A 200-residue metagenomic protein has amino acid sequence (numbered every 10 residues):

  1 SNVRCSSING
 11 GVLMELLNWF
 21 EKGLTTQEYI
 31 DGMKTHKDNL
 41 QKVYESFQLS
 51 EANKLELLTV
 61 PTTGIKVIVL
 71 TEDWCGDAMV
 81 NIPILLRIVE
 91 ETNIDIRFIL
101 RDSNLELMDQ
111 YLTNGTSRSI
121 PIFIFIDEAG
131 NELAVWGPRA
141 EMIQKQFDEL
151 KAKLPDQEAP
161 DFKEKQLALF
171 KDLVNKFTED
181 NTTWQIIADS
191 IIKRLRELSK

Functional and structural regions predicted by a protein language model:
V3-I65, E91, D95, D109-R118 (+1 more regions): Non-globular targeting/processing and membrane-anchoring segments
L58-R87: Local sequence-structure signature of Cys/Sec-based thiol-disulfide redox active-site neighborhoods
L70-T71, I94-M108: Thiol-based oxidoreductase modules, predominantly thioredoxin-like and allied folds used for disulfide exchange
E72, I82-I84, L105-N114, P121: Short secondary-structure capping micro-motifs at structural edges
W74, S103, A140: Short, glycine/serine-rich, charged loops/turns that create anion-binding and catalytic segments at active sites
P83-L86, E90-I99: Short, compositionally biased leader-like segments
E128-A129: Short, ordered coil/turn segments that flank beta-strands lining enzyme active or ligand-binding pockets
